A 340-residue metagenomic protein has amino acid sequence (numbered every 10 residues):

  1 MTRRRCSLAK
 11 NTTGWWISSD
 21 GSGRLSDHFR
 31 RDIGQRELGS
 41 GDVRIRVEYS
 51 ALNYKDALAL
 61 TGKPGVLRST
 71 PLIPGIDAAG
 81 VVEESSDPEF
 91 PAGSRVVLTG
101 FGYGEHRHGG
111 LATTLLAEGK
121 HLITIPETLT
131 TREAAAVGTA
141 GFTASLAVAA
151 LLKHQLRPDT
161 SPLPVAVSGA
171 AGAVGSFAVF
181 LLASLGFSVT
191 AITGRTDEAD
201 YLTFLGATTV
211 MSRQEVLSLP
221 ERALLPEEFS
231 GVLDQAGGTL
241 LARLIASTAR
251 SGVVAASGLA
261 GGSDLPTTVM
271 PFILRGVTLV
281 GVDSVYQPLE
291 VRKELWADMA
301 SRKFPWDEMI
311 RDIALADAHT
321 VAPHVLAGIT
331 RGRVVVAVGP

Functional and structural regions predicted by a protein language model:
K10, R292-P340: C-terminal hydrophobic helical "lid"/dimerization subdomain of Rossmann-like NAD(P)H-dependent oxidoreductases
R36-A51, K63-Y103: Glycine-rich beta-strand-centered segment in the early N-terminal region that forms part of a ligand/cofactor-binding
D77, S94-R95, T114, S184 (+1 more regions): Residue-level marker of beta-strand positions
V97, S230-L233, A255: N-terminal Rossmann-like NAD(P) cofactor-binding module of classical short-chain dehydrogenase/reductase
T99-V165: NAD(P)H dinucleotide-binding glycine-rich loop of Rossmann-like/cofactor-binding domains, especially the beta1-alpha1
A135-R213: Mid-domain Rossmann-like dinucleotide-binding core that forms the NAD(H)/NADP(H) cofactor-binding site
V216-E227: Short amphipathic alpha-helix with an adjacent loop that forms part of the alpha/beta core around
T239-F304, G339-P340: Glycine-rich phosphate-binding loop and adjacent beta-alpha segment of Rossmann(oid) nucleotide-cofactor-binding
